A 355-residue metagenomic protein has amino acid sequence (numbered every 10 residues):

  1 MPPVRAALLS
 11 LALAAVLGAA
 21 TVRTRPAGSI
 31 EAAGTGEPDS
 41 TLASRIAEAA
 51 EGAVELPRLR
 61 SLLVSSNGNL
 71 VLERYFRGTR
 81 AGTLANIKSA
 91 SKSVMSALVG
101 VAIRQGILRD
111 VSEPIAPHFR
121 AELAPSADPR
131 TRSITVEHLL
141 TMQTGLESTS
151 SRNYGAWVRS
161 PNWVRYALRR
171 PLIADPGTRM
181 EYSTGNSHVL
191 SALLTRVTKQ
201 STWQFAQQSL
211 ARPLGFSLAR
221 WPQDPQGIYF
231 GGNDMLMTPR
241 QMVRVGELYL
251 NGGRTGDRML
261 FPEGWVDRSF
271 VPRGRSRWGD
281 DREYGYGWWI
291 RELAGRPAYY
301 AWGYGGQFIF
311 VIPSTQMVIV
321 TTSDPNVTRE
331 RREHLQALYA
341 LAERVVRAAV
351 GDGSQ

Functional and structural regions predicted by a protein language model:
R5-G18: Hydrophobic helical h-region of N-terminal Sec-dependent signal peptides in bacterial secretory/periplasmic proteins
A15-E37: Bacterial Sec-dependent signal peptides at the C-terminal "C-region" and cleavage site
A50-T79, I309, Q316-V320: A short, well-structured edge-of-sheet supersecondary motif
G68, A85-V111, L139, L190-L194 (+1 more regions): Active-site SXXK
N86, Q105-T144, R169, T198-N233 (+1 more regions): Active-site helix/loop module of the DD-peptidase/beta-lactamase fold, centered on the serine-lysine SxxK catalytic
N186-L193, N233-R254, Q307-S323: Active-site-proximal alpha-helical segments within enzyme catalytic domains
S217-A219, V266-I319: Active-site Gly/Thr loop motif
G303-Q355: Structured C-terminal helix/loop/strand segments within mature extracytoplasmic catalytic/sensor domains
